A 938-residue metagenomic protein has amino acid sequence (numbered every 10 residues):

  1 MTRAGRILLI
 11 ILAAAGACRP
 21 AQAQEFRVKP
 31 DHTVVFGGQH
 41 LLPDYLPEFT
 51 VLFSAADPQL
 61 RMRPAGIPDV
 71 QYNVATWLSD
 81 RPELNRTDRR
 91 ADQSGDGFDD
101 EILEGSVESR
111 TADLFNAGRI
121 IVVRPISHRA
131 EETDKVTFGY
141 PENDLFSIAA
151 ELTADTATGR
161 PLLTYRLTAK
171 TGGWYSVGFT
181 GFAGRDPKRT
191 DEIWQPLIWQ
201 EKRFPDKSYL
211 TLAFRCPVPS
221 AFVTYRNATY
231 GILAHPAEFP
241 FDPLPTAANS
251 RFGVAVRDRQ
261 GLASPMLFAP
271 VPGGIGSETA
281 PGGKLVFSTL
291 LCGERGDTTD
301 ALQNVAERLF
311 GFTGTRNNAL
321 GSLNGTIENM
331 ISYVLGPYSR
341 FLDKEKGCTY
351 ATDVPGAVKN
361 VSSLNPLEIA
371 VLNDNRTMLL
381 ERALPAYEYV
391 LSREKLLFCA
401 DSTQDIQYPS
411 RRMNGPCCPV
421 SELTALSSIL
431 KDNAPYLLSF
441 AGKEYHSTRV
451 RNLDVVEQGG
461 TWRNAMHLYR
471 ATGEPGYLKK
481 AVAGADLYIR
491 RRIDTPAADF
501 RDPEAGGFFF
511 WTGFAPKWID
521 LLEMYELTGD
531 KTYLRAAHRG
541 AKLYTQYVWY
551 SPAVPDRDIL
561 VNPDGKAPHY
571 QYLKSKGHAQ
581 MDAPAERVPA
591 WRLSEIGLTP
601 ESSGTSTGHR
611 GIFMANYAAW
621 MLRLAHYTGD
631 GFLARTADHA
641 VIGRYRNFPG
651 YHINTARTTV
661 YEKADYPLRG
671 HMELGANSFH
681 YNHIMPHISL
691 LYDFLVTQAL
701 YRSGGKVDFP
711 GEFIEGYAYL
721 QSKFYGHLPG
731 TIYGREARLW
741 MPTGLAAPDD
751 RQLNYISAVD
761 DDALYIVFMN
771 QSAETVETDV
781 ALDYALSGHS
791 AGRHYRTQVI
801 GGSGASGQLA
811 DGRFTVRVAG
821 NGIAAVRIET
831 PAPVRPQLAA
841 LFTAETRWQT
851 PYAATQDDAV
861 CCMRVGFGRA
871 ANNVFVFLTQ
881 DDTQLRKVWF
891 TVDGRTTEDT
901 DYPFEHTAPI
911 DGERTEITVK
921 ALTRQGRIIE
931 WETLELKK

Functional and structural regions predicted by a protein language model:
M1-Q24: Bacterial Sec-dependent N-terminal signal peptides
A14, Q546-F613, H626, A634-F709 (+1 more regions): CBM-like carbohydrate-recognition segments
F26, V34-L438, H446, G744-A747 (+5 more regions): Carbohydrate-recognition beta-sandwich/jelly-roll modules in extracellular/periplasmic carbohydrate-active proteins
A269-G276, E504, S603-G608, L674 (+1 more regions): Active-site rim elements
R308-A615, M621-L622, D630-G631, H639-A640: Catalytic cores of extracellular degradative/oxidative enzymes
I653, S703-D762: Glycan-recognition and catalytic regions of carbohydrate-active enzymes
L691-A718, P831-P851: A recurrent domain-boundary module in secreted/ectodomain proteins
C862-K937: Long, low-complexity serine/threonine/glycine- and acidic-rich segments characteristic of extracellular
